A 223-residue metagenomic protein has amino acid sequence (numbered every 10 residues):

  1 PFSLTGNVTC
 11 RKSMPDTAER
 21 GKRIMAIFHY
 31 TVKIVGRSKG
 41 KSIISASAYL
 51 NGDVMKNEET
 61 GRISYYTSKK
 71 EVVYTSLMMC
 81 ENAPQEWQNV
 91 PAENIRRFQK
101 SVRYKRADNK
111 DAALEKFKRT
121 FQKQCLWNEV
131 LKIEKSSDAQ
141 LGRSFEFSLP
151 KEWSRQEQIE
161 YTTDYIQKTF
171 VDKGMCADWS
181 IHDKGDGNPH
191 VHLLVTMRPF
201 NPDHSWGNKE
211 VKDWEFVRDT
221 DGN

Functional and structural regions predicted by a protein language model:
F2-N223: N-terminal nicking endonuclease/strand-transfer module with a His-rich metal-binding environment and a catalytic Tyr
